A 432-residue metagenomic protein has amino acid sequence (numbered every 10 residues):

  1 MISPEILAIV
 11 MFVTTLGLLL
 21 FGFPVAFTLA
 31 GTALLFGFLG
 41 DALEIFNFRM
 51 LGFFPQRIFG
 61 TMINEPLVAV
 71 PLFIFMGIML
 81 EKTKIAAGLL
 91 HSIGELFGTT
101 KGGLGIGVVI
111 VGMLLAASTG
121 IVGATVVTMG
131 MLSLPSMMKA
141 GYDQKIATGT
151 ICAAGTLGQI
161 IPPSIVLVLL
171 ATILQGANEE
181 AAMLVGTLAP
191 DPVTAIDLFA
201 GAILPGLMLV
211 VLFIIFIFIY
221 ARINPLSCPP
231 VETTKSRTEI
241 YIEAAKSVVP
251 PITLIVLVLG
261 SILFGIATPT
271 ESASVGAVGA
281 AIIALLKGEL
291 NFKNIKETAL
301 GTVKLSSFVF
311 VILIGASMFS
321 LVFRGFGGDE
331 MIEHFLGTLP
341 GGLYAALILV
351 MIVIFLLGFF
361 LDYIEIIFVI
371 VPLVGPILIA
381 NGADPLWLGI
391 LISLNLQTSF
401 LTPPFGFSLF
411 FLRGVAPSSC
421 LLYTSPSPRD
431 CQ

Functional and structural regions predicted by a protein language model:
I2-E5, G17-M50, F75-I85, A171-G176 (+7 more regions): Structural signal for alpha-helical transmembrane segments and their membrane-water exit/capping regions in multi-pass
I2-V70, H91-S92, P192-D197, T238-G260 (+2 more regions): Hydrophobic transmembrane alpha-helices of multi-pass solute/ion transporters
A30, E44-S136, K296-N381: Membrane-embedded alpha-helical segments and adjacent helix-loop junctions characteristic of multi-pass solute
L67, F73, G123-A124, G158 (+5 more regions): Alpha-helical transmembrane segments and their lipid-water interface positions in multi-pass membrane proteins
V70, G102-A116, A140-I161, V166-L169 (+4 more regions): Alpha-helical transmembrane segments of multi-pass membrane proteins
K84-I85, T99, L132, S136-A147 (+3 more regions): Juxtamembrane helix-boundary/capping and inter-helix hinge elements in multi-pass membrane proteins
A200-F213, N395: Alpha-helical transmembrane segments
Y423-P428: Conserved small/polar residues in nucleotide/adenosyl-binding loops
